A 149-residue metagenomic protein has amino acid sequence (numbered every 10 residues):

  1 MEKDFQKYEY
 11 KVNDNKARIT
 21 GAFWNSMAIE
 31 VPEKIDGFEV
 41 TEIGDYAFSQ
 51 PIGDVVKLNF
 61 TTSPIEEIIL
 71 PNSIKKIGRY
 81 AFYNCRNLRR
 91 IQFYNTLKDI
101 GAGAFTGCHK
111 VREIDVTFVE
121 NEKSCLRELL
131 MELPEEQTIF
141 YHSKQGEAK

Functional and structural regions predicted by a protein language model:
M1-E2: N-terminal low-complexity, Pro/Thr/Ser-rich intrinsically disordered segments that act as propeptides or flexible
F5-K16, F23-T41, G53-K76, R86-D99 (+2 more regions): Structural signature of tandem-repeat unit edges
D45-A47, G78-A81, A102-T106: Consensus positions within tandem repeat domains that build extended binding/scaffold surfaces
Y46-D54: Short, well-ordered amphipathic alpha-helices
E128: Charged/polar, solvent-exposed surface patches and flexible loops
